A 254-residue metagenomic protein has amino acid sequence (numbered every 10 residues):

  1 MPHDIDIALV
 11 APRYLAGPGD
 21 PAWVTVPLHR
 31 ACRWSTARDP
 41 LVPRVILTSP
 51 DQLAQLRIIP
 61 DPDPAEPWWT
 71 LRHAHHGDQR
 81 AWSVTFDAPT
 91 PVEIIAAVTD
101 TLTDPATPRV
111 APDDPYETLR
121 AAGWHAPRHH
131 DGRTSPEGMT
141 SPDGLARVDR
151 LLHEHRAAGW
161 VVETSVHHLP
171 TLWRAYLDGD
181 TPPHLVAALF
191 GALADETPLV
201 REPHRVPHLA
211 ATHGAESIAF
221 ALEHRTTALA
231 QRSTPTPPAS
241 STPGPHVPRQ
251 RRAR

Functional and structural regions predicted by a protein language model:
M1-R254: Compositionally biased accessory segments in Actinobacterial proteins
